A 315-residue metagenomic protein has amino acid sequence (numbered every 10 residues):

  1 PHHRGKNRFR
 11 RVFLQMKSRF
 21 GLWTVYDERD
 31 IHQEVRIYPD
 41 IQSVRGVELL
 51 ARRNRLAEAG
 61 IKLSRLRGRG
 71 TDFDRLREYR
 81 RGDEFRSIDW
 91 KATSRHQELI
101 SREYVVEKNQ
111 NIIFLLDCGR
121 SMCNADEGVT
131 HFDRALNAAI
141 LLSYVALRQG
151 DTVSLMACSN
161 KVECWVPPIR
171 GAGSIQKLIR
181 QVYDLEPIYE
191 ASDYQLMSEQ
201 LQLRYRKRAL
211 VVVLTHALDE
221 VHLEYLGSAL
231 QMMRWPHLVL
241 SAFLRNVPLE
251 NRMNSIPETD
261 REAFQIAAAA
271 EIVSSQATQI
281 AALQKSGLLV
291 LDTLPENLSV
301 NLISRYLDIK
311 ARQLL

Functional and structural regions predicted by a protein language model:
P1-G173, L210-T215, S228-M232, Q279: An amphipathic, basic-hydrophobic helix/alpha-beta surface used to engage anionic, phosphate-rich ligands or surfaces
R45-E48, L203-K207, V221, Y225-L315: Von Willebrand factor type A / integrin I
D72, A139, Y194-M197, H222-L226 (+1 more regions): Amphipathic coiled-coil/heptad-repeat helices and related helical stalk/stem segments that mediate oligomerization
G128-F132, P168, A191-Q195, R204 (+3 more regions): Conserved phosphate/pyrophosphate-binding and hydrolysis machinery centered on Walker-type P-loop NTPases, extending
G128-H131, L185-Y189, V212-V221, A229 (+1 more regions): Short, contiguous acidic/charged loop-to-helix segments that flank catalytic cores in large enzymes
S143-Y144, S198-Q202, I303: Generic structural signal for well-ordered alpha-helical scaffold segments
C158-K161, E199-L201, S299: A glycine-rich phosphate-binding loop feature that marks nucleotide/adenosyl-phosphate handling sites
G173-L210: Von Willebrand factor
